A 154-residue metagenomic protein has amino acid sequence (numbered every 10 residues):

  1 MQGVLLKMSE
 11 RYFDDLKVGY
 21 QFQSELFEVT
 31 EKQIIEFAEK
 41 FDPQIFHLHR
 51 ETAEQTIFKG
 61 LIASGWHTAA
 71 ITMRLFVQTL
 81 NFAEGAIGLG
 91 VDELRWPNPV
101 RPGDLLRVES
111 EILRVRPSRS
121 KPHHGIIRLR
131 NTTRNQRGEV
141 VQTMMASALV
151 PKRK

Functional and structural regions predicted by a protein language model:
Q2-G90, R153: Hot-dog-fold acyl-thioester-processing enzymes
G3-V18, W96, V100-K154: HotDog/MaoC-like acyl-thioester-processing domains
D92-L94: Conserved interaction-surface patches within small, structured recognition/assembly domains
